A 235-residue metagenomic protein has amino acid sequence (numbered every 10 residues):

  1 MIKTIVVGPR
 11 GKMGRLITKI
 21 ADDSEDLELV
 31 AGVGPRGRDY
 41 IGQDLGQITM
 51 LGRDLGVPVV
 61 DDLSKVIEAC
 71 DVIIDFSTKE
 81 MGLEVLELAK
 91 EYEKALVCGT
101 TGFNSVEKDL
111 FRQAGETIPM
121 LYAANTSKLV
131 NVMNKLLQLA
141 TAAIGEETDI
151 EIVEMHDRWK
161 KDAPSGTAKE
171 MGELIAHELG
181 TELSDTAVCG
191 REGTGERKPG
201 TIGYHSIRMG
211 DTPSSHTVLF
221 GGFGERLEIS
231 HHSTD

Functional and structural regions predicted by a protein language model:
I2: Nucleotide donor/acceptor-binding cores
I5-V7, K12-I67, E146-D235: C-terminal substrate-binding/catalytic lobe of Rossmann-fold NAD(P)-dependent oxidoreductases
A31, L96-V97: A conserved short beta-strand
C70: An anion/phosphate-binding loop that grips the pyrophosphate of nucleotide cofactors and donors
I73-I74: N-terminal Rossmann-like NAD(P) cofactor-binding module of classical short-chain dehydrogenase/reductase
S77: Conserved NAD(P)H cofactor-binding loop of Rossmann-fold oxidoreductase domains
E80-Y92, G99-Y122, K128-A140: Rossmann-fold NAD(P)-binding glycine/threonine-rich loop
